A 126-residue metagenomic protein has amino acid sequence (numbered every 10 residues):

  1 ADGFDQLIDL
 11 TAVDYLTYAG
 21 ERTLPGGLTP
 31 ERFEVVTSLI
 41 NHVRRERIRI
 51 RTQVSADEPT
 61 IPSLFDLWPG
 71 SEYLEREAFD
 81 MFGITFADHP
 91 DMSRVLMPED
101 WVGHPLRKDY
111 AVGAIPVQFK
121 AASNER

Functional and structural regions predicted by a protein language model:
A1-R126: Terminal low-complexity/charged segments
